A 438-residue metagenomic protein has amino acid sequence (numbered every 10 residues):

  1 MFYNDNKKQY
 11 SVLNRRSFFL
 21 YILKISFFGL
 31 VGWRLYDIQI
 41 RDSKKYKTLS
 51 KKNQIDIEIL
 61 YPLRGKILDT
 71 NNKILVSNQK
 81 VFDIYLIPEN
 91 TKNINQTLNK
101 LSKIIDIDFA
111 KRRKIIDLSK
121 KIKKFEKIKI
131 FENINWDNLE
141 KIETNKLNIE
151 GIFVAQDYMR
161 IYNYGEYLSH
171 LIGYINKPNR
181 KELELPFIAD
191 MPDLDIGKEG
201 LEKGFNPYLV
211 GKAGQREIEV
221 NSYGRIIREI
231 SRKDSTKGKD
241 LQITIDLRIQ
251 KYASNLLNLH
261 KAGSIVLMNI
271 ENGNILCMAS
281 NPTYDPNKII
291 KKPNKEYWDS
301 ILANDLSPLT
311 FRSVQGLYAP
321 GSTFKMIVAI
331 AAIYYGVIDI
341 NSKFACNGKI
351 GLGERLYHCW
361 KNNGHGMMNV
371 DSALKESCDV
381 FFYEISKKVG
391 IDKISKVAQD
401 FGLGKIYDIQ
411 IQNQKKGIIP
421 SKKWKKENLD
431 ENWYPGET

Functional and structural regions predicted by a protein language model:
M1-D5, V76, V220-E229, E271-S322 (+1 more regions): Beta-lactam-recognizing serine transpeptidase/beta-lactamase-like catalytic domain environment
M1-K295, L317, D392-G402: Periplasmic/cell-envelope proteins involved in peptidoglycan metabolism and beta-lactam response
